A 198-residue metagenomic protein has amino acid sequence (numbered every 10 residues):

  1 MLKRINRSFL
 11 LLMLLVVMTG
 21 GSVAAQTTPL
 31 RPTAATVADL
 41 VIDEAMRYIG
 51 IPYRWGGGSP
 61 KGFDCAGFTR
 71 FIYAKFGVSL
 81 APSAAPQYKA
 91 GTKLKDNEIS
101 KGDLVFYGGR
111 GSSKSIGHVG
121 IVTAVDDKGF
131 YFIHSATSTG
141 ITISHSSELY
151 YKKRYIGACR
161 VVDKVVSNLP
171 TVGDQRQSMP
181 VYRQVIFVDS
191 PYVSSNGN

Functional and structural regions predicted by a protein language model:
M1-L10: Bacterial N-terminal signal peptides that target proteins for export
L2, T27-T33, V37, I116-N198: Aromatic- and glycine-rich peptidoglycan recognition patches
L10-G20: Bacterial N-terminal signal peptides
G21-A25: Sec/Tat signal peptide C-region and signal peptidase I cleavage site
T33-F63: N-terminal targeting signals for Sec/Tat export/insertion, comprising classic cleavable signal peptides
I51-K101, S195-G197: Catalytic cysteine-centered active-site loop
G102-D103, I121: Structural motif
